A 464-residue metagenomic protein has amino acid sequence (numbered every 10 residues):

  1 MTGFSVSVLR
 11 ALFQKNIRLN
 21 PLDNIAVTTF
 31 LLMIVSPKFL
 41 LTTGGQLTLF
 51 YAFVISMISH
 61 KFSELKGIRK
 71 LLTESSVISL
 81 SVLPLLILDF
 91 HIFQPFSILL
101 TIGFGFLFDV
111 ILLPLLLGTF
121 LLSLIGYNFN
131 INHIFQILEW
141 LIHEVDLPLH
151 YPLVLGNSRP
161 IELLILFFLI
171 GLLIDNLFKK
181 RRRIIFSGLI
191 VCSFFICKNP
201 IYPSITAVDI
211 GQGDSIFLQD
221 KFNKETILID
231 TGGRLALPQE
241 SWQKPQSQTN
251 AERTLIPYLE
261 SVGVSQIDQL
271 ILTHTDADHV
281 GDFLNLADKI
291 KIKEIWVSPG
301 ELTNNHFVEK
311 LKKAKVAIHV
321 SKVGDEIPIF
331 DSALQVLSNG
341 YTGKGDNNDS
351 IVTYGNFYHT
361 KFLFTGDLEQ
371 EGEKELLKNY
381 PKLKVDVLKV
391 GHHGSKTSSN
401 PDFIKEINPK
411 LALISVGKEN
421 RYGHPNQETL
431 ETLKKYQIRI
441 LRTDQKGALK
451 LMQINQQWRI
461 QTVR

Functional and structural regions predicted by a protein language model:
M1-L100, S158-P200, P299, P401 (+1 more regions): Hydrophobic alpha-helical transmembrane segments in multi-pass membrane proteins
F4, V8, L19, H91 (+6 more regions): Catalytic cores of large soluble enzymes that bind and process phosphate-bearing ligands
A11, K15, I68-K70, F120-R464: Non-globular, low-confidence helical/coil segments that flank catalytic cores
A26-T29, L113, T254, L383: Generic alpha-helical secondary structure signal
I55-L155, K410-L411, S415: Alpha-helical transmembrane segments of multi-pass integral membrane proteins
